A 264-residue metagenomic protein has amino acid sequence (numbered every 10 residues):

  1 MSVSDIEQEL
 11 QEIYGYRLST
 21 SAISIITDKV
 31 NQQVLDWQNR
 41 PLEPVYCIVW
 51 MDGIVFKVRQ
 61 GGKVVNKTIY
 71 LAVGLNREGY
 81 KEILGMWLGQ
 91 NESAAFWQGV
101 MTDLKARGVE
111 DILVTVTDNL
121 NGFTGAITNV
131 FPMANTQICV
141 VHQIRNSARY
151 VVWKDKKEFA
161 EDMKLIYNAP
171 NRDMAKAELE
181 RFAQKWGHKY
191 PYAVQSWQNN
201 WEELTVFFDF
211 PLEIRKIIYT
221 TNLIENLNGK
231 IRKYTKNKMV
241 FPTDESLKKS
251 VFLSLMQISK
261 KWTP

Functional and structural regions predicted by a protein language model:
S2-G15: DNA-recognition alpha helix
V3, T20, S24, I48 (+12 more regions): Amphipathic alpha-helical transducer elements in NTP-driven molecular machines
L10, R77, W97, K105 (+3 more regions): A detector of single, family-specific signature residues that are central to catalytic or substrate-handling motifs
L10-I13, T27, I231: Residues that mediate protein self-association or partner binding, especially in amphipathic alpha-helical
Q11, E82-M86, K233-Y234: Glycine- and acidic
Y16, T20, I25-V116, N121 (+4 more regions): RNase H-like nuclease fold core
V114-N121, A126-D162: Conserved beta-strand -> loop -> alpha-helix junction used to position metal-binding or nucleic-acid-contacting
L165-P264: Acidic/histidine-rich catalytic cores and adjacent linkers of DNA breakage/strand-transfer/modification proteins
